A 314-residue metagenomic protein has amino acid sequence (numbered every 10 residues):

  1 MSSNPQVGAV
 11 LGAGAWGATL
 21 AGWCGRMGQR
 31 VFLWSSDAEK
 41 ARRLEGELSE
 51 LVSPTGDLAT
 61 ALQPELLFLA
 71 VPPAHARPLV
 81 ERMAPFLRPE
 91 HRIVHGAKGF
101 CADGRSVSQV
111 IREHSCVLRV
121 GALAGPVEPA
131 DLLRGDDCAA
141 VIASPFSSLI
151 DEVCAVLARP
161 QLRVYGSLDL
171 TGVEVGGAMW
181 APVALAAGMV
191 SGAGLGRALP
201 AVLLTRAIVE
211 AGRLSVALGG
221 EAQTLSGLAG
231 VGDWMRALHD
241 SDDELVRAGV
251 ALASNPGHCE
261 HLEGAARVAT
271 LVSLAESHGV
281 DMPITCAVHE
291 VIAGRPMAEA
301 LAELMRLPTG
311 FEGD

Functional and structural regions predicted by a protein language model:
M1-G56, L66: NAD(P)+-binding Rossmann beta1-loop-alpha1 motif at the extreme N-terminus of oxidoreductases
V7-G8, I93, A140: Conserved hydrophobic helix-helix packing surfaces used for dimerization/oligomerization
R26-M27, F86, V110-R119, D137-T224: Internal alpha-helical scaffold of NAD(P)-dependent oxidoreductase catalytic cores
A38-L44, A102-G104, L149-I150: Short, charged/polar "capping" segments at the starts of alpha-helices and the immediately preceding loops
L48, L58-L62, L66-D137, V153-A155: Rossmann-like NAD(P)(H) cofactor-binding subdomain of soluble oxidoreductases
H95, R119-A124, V164-L168, S226-G227 (+1 more regions): General beta-strand structural signal in soluble alpha/beta enzymes
A187-S191, V216-D314: NAD(P)-dependent Rossmann-like dehydrogenase/reductase catalytic/cofactor-binding core
